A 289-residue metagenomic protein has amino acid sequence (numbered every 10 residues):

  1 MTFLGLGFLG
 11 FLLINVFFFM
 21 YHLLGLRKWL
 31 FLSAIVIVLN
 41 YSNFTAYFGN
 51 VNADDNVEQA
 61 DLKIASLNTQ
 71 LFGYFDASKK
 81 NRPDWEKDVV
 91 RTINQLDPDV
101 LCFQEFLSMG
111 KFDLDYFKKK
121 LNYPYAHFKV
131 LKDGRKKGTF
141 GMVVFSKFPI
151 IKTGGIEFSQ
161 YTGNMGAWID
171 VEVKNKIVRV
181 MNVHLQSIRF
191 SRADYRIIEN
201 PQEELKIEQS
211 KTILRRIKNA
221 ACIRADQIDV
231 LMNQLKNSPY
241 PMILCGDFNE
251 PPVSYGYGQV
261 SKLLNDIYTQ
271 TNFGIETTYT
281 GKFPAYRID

Functional and structural regions predicted by a protein language model:
M1-G10, V51-A60, N68-L71: Membrane-interfacial interhelical loops
M1-L26: Membrane-embedded alpha-helical segments of integral membrane proteins
T2-G5, A126-V144, R215-I243, F248-D289: Active site of divalent-metal-dependent phosphoester/diester hydrolases
W29, I37-D61, K87-R91, D99-Y195: Structured beta-strand-rich core segments of catalytic domains in phosphoester-bond hydrolases
I64-A65, C102, L244: Residue-level marker for buried hydrophobic side chains located in beta-strands that build the well-ordered beta-sheet
S66-D84, R189-A220: Acidic/histidine-rich helix-loop elements that form or flank divalent-metal/phosphate-binding sites at the catalytic
T69, F106, L185, D247-F248: Active-site metal-binding loops of divalent metal-dependent hydrolases
L96: Active-site charged/polar residues at nucleotide-handling catalytic sites that mediate phosphoryl, nucleotidyl
